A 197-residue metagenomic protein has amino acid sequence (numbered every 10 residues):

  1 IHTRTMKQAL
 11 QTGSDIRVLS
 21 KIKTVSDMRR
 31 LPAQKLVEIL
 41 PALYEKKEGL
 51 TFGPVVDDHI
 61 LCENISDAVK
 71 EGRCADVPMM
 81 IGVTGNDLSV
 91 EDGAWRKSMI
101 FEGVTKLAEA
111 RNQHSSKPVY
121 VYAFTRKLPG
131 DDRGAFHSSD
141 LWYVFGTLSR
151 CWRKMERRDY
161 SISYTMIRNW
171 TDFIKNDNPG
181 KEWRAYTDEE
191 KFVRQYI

Functional and structural regions predicted by a protein language model:
I1-E109: Substrate-access "cap/lid" subdomains that shape and gate the entrance to catalytic or ligand-binding pockets
E102-T105, E109-I197: Mobile gating loops/cap/lid regions near enzyme active sites that modulate substrate access
